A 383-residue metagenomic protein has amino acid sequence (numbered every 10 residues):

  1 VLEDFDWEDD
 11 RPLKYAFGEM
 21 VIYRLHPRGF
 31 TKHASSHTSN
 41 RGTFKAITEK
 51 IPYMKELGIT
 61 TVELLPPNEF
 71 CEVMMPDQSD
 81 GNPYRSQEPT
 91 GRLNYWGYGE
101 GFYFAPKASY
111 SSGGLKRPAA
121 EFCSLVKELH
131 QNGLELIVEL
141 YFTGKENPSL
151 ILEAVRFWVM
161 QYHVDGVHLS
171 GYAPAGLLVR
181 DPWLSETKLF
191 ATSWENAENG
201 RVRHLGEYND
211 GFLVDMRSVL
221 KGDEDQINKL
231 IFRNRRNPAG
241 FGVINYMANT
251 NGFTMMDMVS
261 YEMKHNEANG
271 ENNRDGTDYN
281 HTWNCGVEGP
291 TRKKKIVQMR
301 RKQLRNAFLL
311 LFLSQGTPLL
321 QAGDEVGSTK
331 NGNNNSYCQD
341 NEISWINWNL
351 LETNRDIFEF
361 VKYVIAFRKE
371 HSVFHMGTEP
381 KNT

Functional and structural regions predicted by a protein language model:
V1-R24, K32-S36: The feature marks proteins involved in alpha-glucan
L25, M54, L64, Y103 (+6 more regions): Conserved, mostly hydrophobic/aromatic
R28-E63: A conserved hydrophobic secondary-structure block that centers on an alpha-helix together with its immediately flanking
S36-T43, M74-Q131, F142-Q161, A268-G289 (+1 more regions): Aromatic- and acidic-residue-enriched carbohydrate-binding clefts of CAZyme catalytic domains
M54-R92, G252, S260-K264: Carboxylate/His-rich catalytic cores and anion/metal-binding grooves
A120-N199: Active-site neighborhood of glycoside hydrolase catalytic domains
H163, A175, V179-A322, G327 (+2 more regions): Conserved alpha/beta catalytic core and glycan-binding cleft of carbohydrate-active enzymes
E352-K381: Catalytic cores of secreted or luminal carbohydrate-active enzymes
